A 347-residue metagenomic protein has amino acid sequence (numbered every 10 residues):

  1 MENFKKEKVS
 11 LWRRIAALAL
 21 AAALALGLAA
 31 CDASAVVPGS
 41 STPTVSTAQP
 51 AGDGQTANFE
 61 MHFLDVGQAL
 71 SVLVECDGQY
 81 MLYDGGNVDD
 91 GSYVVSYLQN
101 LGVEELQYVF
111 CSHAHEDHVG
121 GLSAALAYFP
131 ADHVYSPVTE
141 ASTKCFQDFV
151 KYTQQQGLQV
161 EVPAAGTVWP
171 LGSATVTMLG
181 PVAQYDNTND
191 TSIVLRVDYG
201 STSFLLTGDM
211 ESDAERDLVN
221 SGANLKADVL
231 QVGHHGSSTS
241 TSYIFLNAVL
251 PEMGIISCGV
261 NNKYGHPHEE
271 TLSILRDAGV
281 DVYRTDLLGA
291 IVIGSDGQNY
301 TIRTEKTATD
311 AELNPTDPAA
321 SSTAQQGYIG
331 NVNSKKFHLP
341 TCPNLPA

Functional and structural regions predicted by a protein language model:
E2-K6, L28-S322: Non-globular, low-confidence helical/coil segments that flank catalytic cores
K6-K8, L18, F337: A general, composition-driven signal for non-globular sequence regions
L11-S34: Sec-dependent N-terminal signal peptides of Gram-positive bacterial secreted proteins and lipoproteins
A21, L225, H235, G327-Y328: Alpha-helical interaction segments
D277, E312-A347: Mature, structured domains enriched in cysteine- and short glycine motifs
